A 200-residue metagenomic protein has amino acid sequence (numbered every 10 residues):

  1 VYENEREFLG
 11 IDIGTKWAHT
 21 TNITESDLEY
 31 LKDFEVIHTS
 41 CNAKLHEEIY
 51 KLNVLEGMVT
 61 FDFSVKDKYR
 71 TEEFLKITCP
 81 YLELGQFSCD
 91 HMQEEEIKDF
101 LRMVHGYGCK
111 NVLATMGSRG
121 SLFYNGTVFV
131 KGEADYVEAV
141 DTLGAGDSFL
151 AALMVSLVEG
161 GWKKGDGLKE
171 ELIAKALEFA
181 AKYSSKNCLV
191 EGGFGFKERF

Functional and structural regions predicted by a protein language model:
Y2-V130, W162, L172: Ribokinase/PfkB-type carbohydrate-kinase core domain
I97-F200: Conserved phosphate-binding/catalytic region of the ribokinase-like
